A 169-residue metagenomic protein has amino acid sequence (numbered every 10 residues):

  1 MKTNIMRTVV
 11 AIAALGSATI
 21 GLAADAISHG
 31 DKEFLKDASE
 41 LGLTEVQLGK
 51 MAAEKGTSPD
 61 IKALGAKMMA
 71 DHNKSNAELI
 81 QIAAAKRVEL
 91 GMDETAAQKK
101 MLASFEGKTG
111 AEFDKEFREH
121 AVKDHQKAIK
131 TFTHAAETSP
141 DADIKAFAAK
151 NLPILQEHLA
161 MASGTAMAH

Functional and structural regions predicted by a protein language model:
K2-H169: His/Met- and acidic-residue-enriched segments that coordinate or traffic transition-metal cofactors and support
